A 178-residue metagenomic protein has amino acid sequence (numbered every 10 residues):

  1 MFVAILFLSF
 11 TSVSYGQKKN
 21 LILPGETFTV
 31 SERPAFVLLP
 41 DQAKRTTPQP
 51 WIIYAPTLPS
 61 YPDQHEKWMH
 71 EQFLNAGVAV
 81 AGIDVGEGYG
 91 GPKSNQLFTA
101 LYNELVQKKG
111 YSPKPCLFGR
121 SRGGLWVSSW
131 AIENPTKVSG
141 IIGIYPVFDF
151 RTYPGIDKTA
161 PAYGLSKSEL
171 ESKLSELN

Functional and structural regions predicted by a protein language model:
G16-T47: N-terminal cap/lid segment of alpha/beta-hydrolase-fold proteins
K19-I22, S31, P59, P146-N178: Mobile cap/lid helix-loop segments that gate and shape the active-site cleft of serine hydrolases
T46-T57: Short beta-strand element of the alpha/beta-hydrolase
D63-A81: Short amphipathic alpha-helix adjacent to the substrate-entry channel of hydrolases
Y89-G110, S129: Alpha/beta-hydrolase active-site loop
K109-S121: Alpha/beta-hydrolase fold nucleophile elbow
G124-P135: Short glycine-enriched nucleophile-adjacent loop and the immediately C-terminal alpha-helix near the catalytic center
I142-I144: A short, hydrophobic beta-strand element of the alpha/beta-hydrolase
